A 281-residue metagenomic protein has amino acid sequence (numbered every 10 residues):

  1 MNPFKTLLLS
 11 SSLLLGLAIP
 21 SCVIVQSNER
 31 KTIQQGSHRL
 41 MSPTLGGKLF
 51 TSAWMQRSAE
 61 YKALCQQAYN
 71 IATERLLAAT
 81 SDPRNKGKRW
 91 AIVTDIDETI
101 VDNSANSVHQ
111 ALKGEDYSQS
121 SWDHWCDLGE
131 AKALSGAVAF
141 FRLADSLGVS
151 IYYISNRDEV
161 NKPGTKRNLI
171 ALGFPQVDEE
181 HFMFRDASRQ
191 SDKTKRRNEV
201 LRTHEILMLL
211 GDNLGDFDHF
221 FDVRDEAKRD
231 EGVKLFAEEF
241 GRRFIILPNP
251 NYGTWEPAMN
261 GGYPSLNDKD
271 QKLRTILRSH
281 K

Functional and structural regions predicted by a protein language model:
M1-L8: Bacterial N-terminal signal peptides that target proteins for export
S10-P20: Bacterial N-terminal signal peptides
S21-T94, N260-K281: Non-catalytic pre-domain segments flanking phosphatase-related domains
Q26-N28, D158, K162-K281: C-terminal cap/substrate-recognition subdomain and adjoining C-terminal extension of metal-dependent phosphatase-like
T44, A59-Q66, N70, G87 (+3 more regions): Soluble non-cytosolic domains of exported or imported proteins
L77, S81, N106, R142-S150 (+3 more regions): Sec-exported extracytoplasmic/periplasmic mature domains
D82-R89, I100-K132: Active-site neighborhood of HAD-like aspartate-dependent phosphohydrolases
D123-Y152, E159: Short, acidic loop-to-helix structural element flanking the phosphoryl-transfer center in phosphate-processing enzymes
